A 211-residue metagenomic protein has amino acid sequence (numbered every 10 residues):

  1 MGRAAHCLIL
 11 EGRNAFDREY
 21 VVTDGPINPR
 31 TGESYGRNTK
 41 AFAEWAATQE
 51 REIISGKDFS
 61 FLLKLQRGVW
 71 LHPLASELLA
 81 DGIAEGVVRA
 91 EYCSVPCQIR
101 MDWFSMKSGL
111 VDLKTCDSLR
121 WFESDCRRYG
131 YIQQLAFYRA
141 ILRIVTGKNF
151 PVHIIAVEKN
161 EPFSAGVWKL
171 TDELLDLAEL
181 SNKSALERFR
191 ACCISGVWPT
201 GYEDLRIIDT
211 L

Functional and structural regions predicted by a protein language model:
M1, D58-F61, Q134, A178-A185: Alpha-helical structural motif
M1-Q98, E203-I207: Metal-dependent nuclease catalytic cores that hydrolyze phosphodiester bonds in DNA/RNA, characterized by
L10-R18, V145-N149, C192: Short helix-capping/linker segments at secondary-structure and domain boundaries
S34-N38, V167-L174, D209-L211: Short, charged low-complexity intrinsically disordered segments located at boundaries of structured domains
L79-L180: Mg2+/Mn2+-dependent nuclease catalytic core
L177-T210: Polybasic (Lys/Arg-rich)
